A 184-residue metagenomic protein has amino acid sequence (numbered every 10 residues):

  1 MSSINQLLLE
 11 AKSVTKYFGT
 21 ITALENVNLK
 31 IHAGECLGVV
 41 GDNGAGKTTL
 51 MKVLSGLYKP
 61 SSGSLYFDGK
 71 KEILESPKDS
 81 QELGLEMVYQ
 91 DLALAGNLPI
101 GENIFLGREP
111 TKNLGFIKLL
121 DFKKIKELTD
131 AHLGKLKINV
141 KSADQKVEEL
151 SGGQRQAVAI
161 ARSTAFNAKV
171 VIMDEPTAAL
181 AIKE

Functional and structural regions predicted by a protein language model:
M1-E184: Glycine-rich phosphate-binding loops of nucleotide-dependent enzymes
